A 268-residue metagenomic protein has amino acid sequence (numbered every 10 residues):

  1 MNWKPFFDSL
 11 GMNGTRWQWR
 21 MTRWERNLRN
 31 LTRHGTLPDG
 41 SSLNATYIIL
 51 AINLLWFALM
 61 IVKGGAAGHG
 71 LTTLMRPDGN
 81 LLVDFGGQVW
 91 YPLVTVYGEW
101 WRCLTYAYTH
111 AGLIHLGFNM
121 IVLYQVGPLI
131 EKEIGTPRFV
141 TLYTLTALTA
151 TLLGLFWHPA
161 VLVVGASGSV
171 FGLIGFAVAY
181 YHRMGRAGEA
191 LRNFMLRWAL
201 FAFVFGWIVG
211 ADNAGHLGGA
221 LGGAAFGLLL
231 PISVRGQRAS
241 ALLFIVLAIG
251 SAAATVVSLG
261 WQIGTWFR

Functional and structural regions predicted by a protein language model:
N2-R268: A detector for small-residue-rich transmembrane helices and their helix-helix packing motifs
